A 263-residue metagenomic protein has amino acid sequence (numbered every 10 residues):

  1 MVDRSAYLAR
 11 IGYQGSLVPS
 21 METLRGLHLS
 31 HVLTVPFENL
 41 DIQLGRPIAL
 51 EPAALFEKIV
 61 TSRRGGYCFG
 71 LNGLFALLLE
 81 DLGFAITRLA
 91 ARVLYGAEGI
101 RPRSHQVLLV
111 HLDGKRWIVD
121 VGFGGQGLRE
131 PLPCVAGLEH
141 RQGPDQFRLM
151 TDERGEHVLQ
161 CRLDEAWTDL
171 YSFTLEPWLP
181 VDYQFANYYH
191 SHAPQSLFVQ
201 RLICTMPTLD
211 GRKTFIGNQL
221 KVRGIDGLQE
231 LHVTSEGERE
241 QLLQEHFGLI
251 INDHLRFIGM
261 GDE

Functional and structural regions predicted by a protein language model:
M1-G65, E80-P102, F123-E263: Mixed-charge, low-complexity segments
L71: Hydrophobic (often cysteine-bearing) scaffold residues that line and stabilize catalytic clefts of nucleotide/cofactor
H105: Histidine-centered active-site/metal-ligand motif
L109-L112: Active-site beta-strand termini and strand-to-loop segments that position acidic
V119-V121: Beta-strand scaffold of nucleotide-dependent catalytic cores
